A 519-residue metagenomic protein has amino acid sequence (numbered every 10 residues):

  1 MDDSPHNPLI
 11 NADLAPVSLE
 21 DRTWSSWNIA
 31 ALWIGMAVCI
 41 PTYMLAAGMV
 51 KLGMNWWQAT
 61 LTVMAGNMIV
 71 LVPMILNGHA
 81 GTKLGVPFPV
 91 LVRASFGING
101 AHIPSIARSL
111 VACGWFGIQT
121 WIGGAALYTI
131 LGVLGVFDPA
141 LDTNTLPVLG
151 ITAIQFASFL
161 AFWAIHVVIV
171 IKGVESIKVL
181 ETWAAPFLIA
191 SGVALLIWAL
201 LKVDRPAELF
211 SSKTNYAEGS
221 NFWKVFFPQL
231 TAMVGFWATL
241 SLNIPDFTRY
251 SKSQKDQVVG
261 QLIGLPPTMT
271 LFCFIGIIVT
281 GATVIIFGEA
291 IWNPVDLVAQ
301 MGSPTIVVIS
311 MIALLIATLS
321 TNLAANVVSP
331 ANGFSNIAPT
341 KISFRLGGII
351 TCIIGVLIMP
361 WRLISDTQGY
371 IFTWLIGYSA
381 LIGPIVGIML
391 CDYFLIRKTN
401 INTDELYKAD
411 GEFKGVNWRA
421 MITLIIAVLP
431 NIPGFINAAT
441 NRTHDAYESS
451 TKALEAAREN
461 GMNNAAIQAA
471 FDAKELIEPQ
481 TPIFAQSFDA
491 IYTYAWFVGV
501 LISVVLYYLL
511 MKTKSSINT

Functional and structural regions predicted by a protein language model:
M1-W56, L71, L195, V203 (+3 more regions): Membrane-interface "cap" regions at the ends of multi-pass membrane proteins
P16, I385-V505: C-terminal membrane-solvent junction of multi-pass transporters and transport-like membrane proteins
V38-T42, A65-P73, A107-Q119, A185-K202 (+4 more regions): Selective recognition of specific alpha-helical transmembrane segments in multi-pass small-molecule
V50-G53, G78-T82, S95, I103 (+6 more regions): Membrane-water interface regions at transmembrane-helix termini and the short interhelical loops of multi-pass membrane
V63-F96, R108-V111, W115-W121, V279-T283 (+2 more regions): Juxtamembrane transmembrane-helix boundary signature
S105, G132-I171, P186-L195, Q229-I244 (+2 more regions): Transmembrane alpha-helical segments of multi-pass small-molecule transport proteins
A107, I118-G124, A157-L201, Q261-L265 (+1 more regions): Membrane-interface loop-to-helix entry segments
T120, G124-V133, H166, F187-T214 (+4 more regions): Hydrophobic alpha-helical segments and their helix-loop junctions in multi-pass secondary transporters
